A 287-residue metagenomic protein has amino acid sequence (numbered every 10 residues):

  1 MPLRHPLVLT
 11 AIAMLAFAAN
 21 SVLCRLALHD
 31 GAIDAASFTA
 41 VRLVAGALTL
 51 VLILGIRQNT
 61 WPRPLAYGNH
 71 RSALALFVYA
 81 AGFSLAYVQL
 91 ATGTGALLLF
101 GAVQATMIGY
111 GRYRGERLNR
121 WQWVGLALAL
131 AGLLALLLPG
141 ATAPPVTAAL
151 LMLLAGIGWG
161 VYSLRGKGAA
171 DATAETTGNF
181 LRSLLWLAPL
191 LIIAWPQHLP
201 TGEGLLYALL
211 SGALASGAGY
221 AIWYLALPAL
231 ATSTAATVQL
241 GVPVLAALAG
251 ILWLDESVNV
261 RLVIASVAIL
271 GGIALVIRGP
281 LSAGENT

Functional and structural regions predicted by a protein language model:
M1-A40, V78-G82, A127, A131 (+2 more regions): Glycine-/small-residue-enriched transmembrane alpha-helix faces in small-molecule transporters and effluxers
H5-L9, S37-L52, V124-L128, T147-L154 (+3 more regions): Hydrophobic alpha-helical transmembrane segments of multi-pass integral membrane proteins, especially transporters
A16, R57-L99, I108, L128-A135 (+1 more regions): Specific transmembrane alpha-helical segments of multi-pass solute transporters/efflux pumps, especially DMT/EamA
A18, V22, V44, V51 (+11 more regions): Hydrophobic/small/kink-forming positions within alpha-helical transmembrane segments of polytopic membrane proteins
A27, F38, R42, A86 (+6 more regions): Hydrophobic/aromatic residues within transmembrane alpha-helices of multi-pass small-molecule transporters
S37-L48, L76, S84-R117, A155 (+1 more regions): Specific alpha-helical transmembrane segments that line the substrate/conduction pathway and gating interfaces
L50, L54, L76, L118-L138 (+4 more regions): Hydrophobic transmembrane alpha-helices of multi-pass small-molecule transport proteins
G95-A102, R165-L185, S216-L252: Helix-helix packing/entry segments at the starts of transmembrane helices
